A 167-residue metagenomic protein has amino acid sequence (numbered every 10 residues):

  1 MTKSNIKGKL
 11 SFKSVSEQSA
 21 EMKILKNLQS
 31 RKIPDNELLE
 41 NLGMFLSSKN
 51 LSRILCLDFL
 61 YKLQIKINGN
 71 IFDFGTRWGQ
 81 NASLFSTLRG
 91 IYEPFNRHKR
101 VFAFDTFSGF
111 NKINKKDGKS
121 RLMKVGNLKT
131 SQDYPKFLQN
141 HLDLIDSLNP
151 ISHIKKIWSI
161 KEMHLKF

Functional and structural regions predicted by a protein language model:
M1-K23: N-terminal auxiliary segments of SAM/dcSAM-dependent transferases
K13-S16, Y61, G79, S86: A broadly tuned "polar low-complexity/structure-edge" signature
E21-S48, I65, N70-F167: S-adenosylmethionine/decaboxylated-SAM
N50-L57, A82: Short alpha-helical patches at coil-to-helix transitions and adjacent helical residues in well-structured domains
I54-I67: Conserved alpha-helix/loop element of class I SAM-dependent methyltransferases that forms part of the SAM/SAH-binding
